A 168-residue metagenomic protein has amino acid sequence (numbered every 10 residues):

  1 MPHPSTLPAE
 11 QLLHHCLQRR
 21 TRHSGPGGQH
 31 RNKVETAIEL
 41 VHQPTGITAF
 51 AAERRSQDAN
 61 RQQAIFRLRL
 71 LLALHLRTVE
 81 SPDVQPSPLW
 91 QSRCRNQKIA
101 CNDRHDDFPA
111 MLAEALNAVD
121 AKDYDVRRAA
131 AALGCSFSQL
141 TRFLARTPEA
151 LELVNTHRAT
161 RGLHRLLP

Functional and structural regions predicted by a protein language model:
M1-N117, A121-D123, S138, E149 (+1 more regions): Ribosome-associated translation termination/rescue signal centered on the conserved GGQ peptidyl-tRNA hydrolysis loop
Y124-D125, A129: Short helix-boundary/capping micro-motifs
A132: Residues within the alpha-helical elements of helix-turn-helix
T141-L144: Key DNA-contacting residues within the recognition helix of helix-turn-helix
